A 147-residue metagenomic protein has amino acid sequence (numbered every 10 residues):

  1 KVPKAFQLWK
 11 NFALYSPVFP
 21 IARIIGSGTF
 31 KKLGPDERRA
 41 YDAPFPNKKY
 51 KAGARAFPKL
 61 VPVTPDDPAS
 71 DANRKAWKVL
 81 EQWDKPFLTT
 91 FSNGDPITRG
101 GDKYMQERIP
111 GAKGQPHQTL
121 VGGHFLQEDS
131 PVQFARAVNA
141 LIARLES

Functional and structural regions predicted by a protein language model:
K1-F57, V61, P68-A69: Helix-rich cap/lid subdomain of alpha/beta-hydrolase
A13-P17, W83, Q127, P131: Aromatic-acidic/polar surface patches that form glycan- and anion
F19-P20, L33, D42-F45, R99 (+4 more regions): Peripheral/terminal regions associated with large enzymatic or DNA-binding modules
R23, A40, A56, K75 (+2 more regions): Alpha-helical elements of Rossmann-like donor-binding domains used by nucleotide-donor carbohydrate transfer enzymes
K32, Y50-P110, Q118: Conserved serine/cysteine hydrolase catalytic core
A43, S92, G122: Active-site donor-binding loop signature of nucleotide-sugar glycosyltransferases
P44-P46, P86, P131: Proline-centered helix-kink/hinge sites
A112-S147: Catalytic active-site module of serine/aspartate enzymes centered on a nucleophile-bearing elbow/loop
